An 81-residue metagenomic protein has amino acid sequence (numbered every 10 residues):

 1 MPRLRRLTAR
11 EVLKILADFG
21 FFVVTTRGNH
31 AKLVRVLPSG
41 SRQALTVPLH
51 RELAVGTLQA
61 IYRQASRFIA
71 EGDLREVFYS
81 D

Functional and structural regions predicted by a protein language model:
M1-R27: N-terminal first-folded block
M1-R3, V36-S39, G72-D81: Ribonuclease/tRNase effector modules and their secretory precursors
L4-R10, P48-H50, G56, D81: Surface-exposed loop/turn and secondary-structure junction residues enriched for glycine/proline
A9-V12, A44, L58, S66: Low-complexity, intrinsically disordered short peptide segments enriched in small/polar/basic residues
V23-Y62: A short, structured beta-strand/loop element
E52-D81: C-terminal structural segments of small proteins and small subunits
